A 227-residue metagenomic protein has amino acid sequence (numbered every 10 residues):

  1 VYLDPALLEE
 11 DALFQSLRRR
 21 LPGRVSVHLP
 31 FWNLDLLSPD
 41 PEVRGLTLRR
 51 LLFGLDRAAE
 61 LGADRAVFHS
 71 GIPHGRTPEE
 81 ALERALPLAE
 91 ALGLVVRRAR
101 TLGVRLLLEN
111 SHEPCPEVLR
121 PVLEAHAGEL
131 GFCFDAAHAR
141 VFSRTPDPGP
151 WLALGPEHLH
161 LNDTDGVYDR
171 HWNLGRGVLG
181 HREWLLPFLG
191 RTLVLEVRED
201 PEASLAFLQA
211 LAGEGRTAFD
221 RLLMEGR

Functional and structural regions predicted by a protein language model:
V1, V25-L29, A66-F68, L106-L108 (+3 more regions): Hydrophobic faces of well-ordered beta-strands that scaffold small-molecule active sites in alpha/beta enzyme cores
V1-F53, A59, R221-R227: N-terminal pre-domain/capping segments
V1-L13, D35-L37, H74-R76, N110-E117 (+3 more regions): Acidic-and-aromatic substrate-binding clefts and catalytic sites of carbohydrate-active enzymes
L8-L29, F53-G62, V96-T101, P121-A127 (+3 more regions): Acidic (Asp/Glu)-rich catalytic clusters
D11-L17, V43-L51, A81-G93, S143-W151 (+1 more regions): Charged helix-capping and loop-helix junction motifs
F31, S70-I72, D163-D165: Short, histidine-centered active-site or binding-site loop motifs used for metal coordination, general acid-base
L37-G131, F219-L223: Active-site acidic/histidine proton-transfer and metal-coordination neighborhood in alpha/beta enzyme cores
P116-G131, R140-R227: Histidine-acidic metal/acid-base catalytic patches
